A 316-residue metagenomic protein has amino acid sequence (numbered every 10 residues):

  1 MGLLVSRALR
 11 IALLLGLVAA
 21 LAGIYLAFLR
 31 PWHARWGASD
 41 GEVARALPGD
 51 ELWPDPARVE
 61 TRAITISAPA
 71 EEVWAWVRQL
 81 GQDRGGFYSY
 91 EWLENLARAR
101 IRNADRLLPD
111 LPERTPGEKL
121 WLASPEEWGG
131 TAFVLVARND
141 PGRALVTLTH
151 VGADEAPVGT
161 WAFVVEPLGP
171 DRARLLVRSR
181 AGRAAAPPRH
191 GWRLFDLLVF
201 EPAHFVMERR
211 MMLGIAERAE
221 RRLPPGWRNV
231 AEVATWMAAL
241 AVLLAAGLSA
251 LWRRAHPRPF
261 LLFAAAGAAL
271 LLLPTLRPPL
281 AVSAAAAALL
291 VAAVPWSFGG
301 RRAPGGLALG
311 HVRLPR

Functional and structural regions predicted by a protein language model:
M1-R7: N-terminal Lys/Arg-rich, disordered targeting/topogenic segments
A8-L15, R45-A57, T65-E72, R78-R174 (+4 more regions): Glycine-rich portal/gate segments that line the openings of hydrophobic small-molecule binding cavities
I11-L21, M237-A241: Hydrophobic alpha-helical membrane-embedded or membrane-associated segments
G16-V59: Short acidic N-proximal helix/loop "leader" segments that mark the beginning of a domain or an inter-domain linker
A181, A185-V230: A conserved amphipathic terminal alpha-helix motif
A231-L251: Selective detector of the "anchor" transmembrane alpha-helix that sits immediately C-terminal
T235-A239, P257-A266: Short hydrophobic alpha-helical membrane-embedded segments
